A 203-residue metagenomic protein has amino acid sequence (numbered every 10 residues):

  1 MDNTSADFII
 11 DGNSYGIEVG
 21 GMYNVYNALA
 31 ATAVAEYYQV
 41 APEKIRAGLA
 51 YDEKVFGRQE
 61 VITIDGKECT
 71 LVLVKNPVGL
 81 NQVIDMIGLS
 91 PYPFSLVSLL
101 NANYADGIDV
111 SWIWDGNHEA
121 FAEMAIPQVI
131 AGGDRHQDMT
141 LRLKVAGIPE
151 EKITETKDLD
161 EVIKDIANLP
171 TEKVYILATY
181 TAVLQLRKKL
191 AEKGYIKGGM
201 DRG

Functional and structural regions predicted by a protein language model:
M1-S14: Extended acidic/charged loop-beta regions that coordinate divalent cations and stabilize anionic phosphate/carboxylate
A6, V19-A30, V55-G57: Short glycine/threonine-rich catalytic loop with a Thr-x-Gly-x-Asp
I9, G16-E18, E60: Residues in well-ordered beta-strands of folded domains
S14-M22, C69-T70: A short glycine/serine-rich beta->alpha loop
A33: Active-site signature of alpha/beta-hydrolase-fold catalytic machinery across serine- and Asp/Cys-nucleophile hydrolases
E36-V40, A47-G203: ATP-dependent carboxylate-amine ligase
